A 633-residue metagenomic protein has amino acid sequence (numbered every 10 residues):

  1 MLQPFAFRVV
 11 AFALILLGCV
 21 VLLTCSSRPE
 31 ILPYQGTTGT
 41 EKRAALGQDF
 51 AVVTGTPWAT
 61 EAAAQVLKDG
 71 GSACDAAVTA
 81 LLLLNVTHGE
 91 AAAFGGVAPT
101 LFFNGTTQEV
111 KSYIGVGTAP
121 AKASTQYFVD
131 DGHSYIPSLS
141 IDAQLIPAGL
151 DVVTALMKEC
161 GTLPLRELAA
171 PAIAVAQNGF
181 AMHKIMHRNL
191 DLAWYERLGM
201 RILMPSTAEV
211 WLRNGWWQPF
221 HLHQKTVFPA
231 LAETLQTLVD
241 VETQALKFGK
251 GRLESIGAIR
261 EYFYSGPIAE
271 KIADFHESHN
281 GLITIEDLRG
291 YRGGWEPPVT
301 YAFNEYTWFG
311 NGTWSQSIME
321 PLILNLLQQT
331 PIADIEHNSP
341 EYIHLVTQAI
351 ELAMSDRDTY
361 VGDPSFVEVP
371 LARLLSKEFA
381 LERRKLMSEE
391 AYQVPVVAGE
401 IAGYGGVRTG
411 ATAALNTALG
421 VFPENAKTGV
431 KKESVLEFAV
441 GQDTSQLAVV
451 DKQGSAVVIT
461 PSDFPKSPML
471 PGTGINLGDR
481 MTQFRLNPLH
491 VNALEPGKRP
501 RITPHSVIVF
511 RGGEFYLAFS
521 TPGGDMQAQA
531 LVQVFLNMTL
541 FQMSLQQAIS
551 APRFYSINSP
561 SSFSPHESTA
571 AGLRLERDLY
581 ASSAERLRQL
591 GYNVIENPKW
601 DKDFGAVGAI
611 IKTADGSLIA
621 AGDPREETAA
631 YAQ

Functional and structural regions predicted by a protein language model:
M1-L16: Classical eukaryotic N-terminal signal peptides for Sec-dependent ER targeting/secretion, especially the positively
L23-T24: C-terminal motif of bacterial Sec signal peptides marking the signal peptidase cleavage site
R28-E61, Q65, G71-A258, F263-S315 (+1 more regions): Noncatalytic scaffold domains of N-terminal-nucleophile
E30, W216, F228, L235 (+6 more regions): Internal maturation/activation junctions in enzymes
V86-S112, G281-T284, N425-G429, E437-V440 (+8 more regions): Active-site rim segments in enzyme catalytic domains, especially the processed small/beta chain of N-terminal
G310-I318, V509-M526: Extended C-terminal regions of large enzymes
M354, Q453, K498, L531 (+1 more regions): Extended C-terminal subregions enriched in glycine
